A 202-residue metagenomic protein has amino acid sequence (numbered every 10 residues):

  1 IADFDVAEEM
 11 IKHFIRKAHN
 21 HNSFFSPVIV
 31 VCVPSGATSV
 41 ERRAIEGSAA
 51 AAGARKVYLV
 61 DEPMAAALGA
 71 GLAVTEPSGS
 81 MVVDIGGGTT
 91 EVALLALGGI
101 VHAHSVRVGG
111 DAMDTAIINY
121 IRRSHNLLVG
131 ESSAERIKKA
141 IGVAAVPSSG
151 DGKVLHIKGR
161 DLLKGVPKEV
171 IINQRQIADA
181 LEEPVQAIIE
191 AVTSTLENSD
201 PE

Functional and structural regions predicted by a protein language model:
I1-I85, A93-E202: Nucleotide/phosphate-binding catalytic cleft detector across ATP-hydrolyzing and phosphate-transferring enzymes
G88: Conserved Rossmann-like nucleotide-cofactor binding loop
